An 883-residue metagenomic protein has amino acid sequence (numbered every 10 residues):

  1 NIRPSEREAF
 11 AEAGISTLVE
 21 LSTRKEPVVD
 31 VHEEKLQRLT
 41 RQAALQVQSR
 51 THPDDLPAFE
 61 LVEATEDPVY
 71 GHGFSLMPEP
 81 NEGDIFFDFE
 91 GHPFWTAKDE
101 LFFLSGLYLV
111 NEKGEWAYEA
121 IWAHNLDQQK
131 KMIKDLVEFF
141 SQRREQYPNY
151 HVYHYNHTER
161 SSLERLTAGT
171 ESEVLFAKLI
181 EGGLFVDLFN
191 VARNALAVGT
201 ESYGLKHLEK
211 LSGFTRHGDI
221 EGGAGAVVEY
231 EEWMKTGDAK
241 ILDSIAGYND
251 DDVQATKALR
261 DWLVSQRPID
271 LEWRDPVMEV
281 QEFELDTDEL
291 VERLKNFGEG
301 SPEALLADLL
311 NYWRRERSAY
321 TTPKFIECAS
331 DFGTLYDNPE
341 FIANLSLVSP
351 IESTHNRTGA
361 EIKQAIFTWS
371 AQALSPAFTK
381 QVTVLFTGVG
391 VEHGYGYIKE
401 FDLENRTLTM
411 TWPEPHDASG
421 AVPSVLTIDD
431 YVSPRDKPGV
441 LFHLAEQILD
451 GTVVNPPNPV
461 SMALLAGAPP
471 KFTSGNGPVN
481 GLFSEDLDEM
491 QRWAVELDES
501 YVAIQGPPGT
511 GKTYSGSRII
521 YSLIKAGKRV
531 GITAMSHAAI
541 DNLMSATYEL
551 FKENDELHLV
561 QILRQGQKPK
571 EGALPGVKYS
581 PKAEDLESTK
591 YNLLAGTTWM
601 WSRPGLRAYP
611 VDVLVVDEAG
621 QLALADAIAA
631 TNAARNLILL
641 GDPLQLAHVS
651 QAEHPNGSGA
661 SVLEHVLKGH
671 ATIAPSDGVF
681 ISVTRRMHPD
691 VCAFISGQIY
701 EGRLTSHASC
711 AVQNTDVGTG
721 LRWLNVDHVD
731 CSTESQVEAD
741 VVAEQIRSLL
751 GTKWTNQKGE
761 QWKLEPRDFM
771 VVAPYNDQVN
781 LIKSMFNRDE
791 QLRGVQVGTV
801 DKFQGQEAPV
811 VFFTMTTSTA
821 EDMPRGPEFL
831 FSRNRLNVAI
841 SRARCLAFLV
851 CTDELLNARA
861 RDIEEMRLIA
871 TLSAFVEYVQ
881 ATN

Functional and structural regions predicted by a protein language model:
N1-S5, A13-G14, T200, L208-P276: Acidic, Mg2+-coordinating catalytic module of metal-dependent nucleases/exonucleases that use a two-metal-ion mechanism
S5-E8, E12-K98, S105, S141-Q142 (+1 more regions): Long, highly charged low-complexity segments
M77-D135, Y395-G467, G477-S484, Q621 (+5 more regions): Metal-dependent catalytic core segments for phosphate chemistry
E79, E496-S500, L586-K590, W601-V613 (+1 more regions): Short basic/glycine-enriched coil/helix segment immediately N-terminal to the Walker B
L109, Y118-V227, P508: Conserved DEDDh/DEDDy metal-dependent 3′-5′ exonuclease domain
P268-V382, T387-V391, D740-R747, P766 (+1 more regions): Accessory interdomain/linker segments of ATP-dependent helicases and helicase-like nucleic-acid enzymes that mediate
P413-T597, G702-K758: ASCE P-loop NTPase motor cores of helicases and related translocases
K525-G527, A534-D541, S545-A546, T598-N883: Conserved helicase motor core of SF1/SF2 NTP-dependent helicases
